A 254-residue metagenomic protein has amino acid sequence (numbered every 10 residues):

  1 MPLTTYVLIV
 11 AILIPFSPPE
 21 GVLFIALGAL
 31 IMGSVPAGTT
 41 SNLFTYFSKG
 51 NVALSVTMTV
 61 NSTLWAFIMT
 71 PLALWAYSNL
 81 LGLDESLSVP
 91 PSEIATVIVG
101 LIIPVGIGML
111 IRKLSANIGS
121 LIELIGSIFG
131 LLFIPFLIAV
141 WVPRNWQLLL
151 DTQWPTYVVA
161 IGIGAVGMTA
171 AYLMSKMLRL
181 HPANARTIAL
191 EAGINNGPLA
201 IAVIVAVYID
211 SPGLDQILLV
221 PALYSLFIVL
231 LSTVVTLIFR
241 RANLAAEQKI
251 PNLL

Functional and structural regions predicted by a protein language model:
M1-L254: Alpha-helical transmembrane segments of multi-pass small-molecule/ion transporters
